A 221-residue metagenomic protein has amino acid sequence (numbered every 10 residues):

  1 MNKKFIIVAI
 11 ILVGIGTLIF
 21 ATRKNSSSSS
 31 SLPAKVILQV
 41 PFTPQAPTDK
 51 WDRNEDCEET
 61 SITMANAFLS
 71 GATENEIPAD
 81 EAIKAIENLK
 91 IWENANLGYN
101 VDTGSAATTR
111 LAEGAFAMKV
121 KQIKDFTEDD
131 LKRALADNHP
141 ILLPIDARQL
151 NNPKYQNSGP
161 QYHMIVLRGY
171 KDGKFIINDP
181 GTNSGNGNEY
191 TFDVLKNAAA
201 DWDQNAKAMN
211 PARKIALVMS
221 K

Functional and structural regions predicted by a protein language model:
N2-D102, A147, Y155-S158, K171 (+1 more regions): Active-site-adjacent structural segments surrounding the nucleophilic cysteine of cysteine proteases and isopeptidases
L38, S158-G159, R168-K221: Noncatalytic regulatory segments and standalone regulatory/sensor domains
R53, E58-A65, G104-A112, T127-L131 (+2 more regions): Stable alpha-helical elements in mature extracytoplasmic
S61, A65-T73, A112-F116, L135 (+4 more regions): Sec/Tat-exported extracytoplasmic proteins
E74-N75, K121, I176: Secondary-structure boundary/capping residues
W92-D129, R133-D137: Mid-length scaffold segments of soluble, non-membrane domains
V101-D102, A136-K154, D203-M219: Repeat-unit-sized solenoid/scaffold elements
K124-I176: Active-site-adjacent substructure of cysteine-protease-like catalytic cores
